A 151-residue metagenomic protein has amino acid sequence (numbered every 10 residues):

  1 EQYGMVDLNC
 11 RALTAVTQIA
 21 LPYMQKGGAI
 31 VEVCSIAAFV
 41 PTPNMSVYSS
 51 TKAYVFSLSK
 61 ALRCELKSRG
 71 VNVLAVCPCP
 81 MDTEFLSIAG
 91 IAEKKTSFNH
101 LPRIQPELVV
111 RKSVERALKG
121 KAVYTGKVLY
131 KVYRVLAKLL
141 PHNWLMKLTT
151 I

Functional and structural regions predicted by a protein language model:
E1-D7: Active-site Tyr-X3-Lys motif and surrounding loop/helix of classical short-chain dehydrogenase/reductase
T17, T51: Active-site helix of classical SDR
Y23, V40, A61-N72, P80: Active-site-adjacent segment of SDR/Rossmann-fold oxidoreductases
S35: Residue(s) in the substrate-gating loop at a strand-loop-helix junction that position the organic substrate next
T42-S46: Active-site loop immediately N-terminal to the catalytic Tyr-X3-Lys motif of short-chain dehydrogenase/reductase
A75, T96-Y133: C-terminal helical subdomain
P78-I88, A92-S97: Short, flexible catalytic-loop segment of classical short-chain dehydrogenase/reductase
